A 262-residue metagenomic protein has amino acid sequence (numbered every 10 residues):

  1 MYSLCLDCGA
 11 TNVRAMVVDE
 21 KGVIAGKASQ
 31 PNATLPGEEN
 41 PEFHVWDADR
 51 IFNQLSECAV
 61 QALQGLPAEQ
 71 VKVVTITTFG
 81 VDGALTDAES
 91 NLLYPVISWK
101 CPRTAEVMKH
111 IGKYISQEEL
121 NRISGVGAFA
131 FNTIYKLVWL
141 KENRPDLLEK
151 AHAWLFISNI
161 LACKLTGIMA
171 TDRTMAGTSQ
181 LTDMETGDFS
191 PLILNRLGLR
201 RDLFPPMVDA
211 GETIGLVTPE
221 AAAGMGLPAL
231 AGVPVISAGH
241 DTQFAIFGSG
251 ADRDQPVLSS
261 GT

Functional and structural regions predicted by a protein language model:
M1-Y94, E106, R122, A222-P234: N-terminal glycine/serine-rich phosphate-binding loop of ATP-dependent small-molecule kinases, especially carbohydrate
Y2, C8-A10, K21, T86 (+1 more regions): Gly/Ser/Thr-rich active-site cleft segment
P36-E39, E106-H110, L181-D183, V217: Short, charged, surface-exposed secondary-structure boundary motifs
T77-F79, A210-T213, S260-T262: Glycine-rich beta-strand-to-loop/alpha-helix junction loops that act as flexible
C101: Carbohydrate-associated surface elements
A223, A229, V233-T262: Catalytic phosphate/nucleotide-handling subdomain of diverse soluble enzymes
